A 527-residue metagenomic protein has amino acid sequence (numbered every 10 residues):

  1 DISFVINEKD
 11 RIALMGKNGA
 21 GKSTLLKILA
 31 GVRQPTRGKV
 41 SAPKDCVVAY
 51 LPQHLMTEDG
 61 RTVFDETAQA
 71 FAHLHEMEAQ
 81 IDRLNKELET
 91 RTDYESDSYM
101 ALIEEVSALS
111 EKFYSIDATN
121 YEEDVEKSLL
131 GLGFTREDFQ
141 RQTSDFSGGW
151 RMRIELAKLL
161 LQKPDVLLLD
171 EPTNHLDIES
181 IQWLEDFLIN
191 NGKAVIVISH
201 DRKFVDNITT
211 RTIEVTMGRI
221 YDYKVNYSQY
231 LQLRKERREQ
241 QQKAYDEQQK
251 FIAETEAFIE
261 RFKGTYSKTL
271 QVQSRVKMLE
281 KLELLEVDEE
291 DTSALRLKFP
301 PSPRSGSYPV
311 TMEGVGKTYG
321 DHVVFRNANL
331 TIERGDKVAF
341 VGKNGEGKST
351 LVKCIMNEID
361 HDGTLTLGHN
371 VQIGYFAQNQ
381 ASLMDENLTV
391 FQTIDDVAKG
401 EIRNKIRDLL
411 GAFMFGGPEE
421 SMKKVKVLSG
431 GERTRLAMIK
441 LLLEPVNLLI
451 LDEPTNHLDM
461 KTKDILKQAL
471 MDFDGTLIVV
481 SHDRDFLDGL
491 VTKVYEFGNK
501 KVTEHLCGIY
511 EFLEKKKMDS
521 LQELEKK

Functional and structural regions predicted by a protein language model:
D1-K243, A294, K298-K527: ABC ATP-binding cassette signature C-motif
L84, R91, I116, T255 (+4 more regions): Hydrophobic stripe of amphipathic alpha-helices that form coiled-coil interfaces
E126-L132, A257-R261, K277-L282: Short amphipathic coiled-coil heptad-repeat segments
E137, K250, V287-E290: Short, flexible active-site-proximal loops enriched in glycine and acidic residues
Q241-K263, K268-K277, S293, E514-K527: ABC ATPase nucleotide-binding domains
S274-S293, K337: ABC transporter TMD-NBD coupling linker
